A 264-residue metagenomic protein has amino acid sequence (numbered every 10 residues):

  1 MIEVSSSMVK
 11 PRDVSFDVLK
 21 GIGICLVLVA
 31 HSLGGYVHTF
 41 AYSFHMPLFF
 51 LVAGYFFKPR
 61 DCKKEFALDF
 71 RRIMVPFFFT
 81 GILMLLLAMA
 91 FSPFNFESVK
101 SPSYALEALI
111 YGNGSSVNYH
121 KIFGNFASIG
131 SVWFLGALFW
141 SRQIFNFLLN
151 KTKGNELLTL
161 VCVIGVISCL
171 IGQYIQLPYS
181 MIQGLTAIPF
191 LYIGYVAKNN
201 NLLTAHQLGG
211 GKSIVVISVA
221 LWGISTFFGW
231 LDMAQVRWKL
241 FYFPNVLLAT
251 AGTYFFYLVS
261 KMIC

Functional and structural regions predicted by a protein language model:
M1-C264: Alpha-helical transmembrane segments and their immediate juxtamembrane cytosolic regions
